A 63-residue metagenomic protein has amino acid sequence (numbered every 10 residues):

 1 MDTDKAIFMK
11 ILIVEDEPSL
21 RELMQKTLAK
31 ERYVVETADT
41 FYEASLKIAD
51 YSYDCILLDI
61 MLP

Functional and structural regions predicted by a protein language model:
M1-L12: Non-catalytic signal-transmission and effector/linker regions of two-component phosphorelay proteins
E15: Conserved acidic carboxylate
R21, P63: The feature encodes the CheY-like receiver
E22-K30: Charged docking surfaces used in two-component/phosphorelay signaling
R32-V35: A generic structural motif
T37-C55: Acidic, metal-coordinating helix/loop segments flanking the phosphotransfer/catalytic sites of two-component signaling
D59: Active-site residues of response regulator receiver
